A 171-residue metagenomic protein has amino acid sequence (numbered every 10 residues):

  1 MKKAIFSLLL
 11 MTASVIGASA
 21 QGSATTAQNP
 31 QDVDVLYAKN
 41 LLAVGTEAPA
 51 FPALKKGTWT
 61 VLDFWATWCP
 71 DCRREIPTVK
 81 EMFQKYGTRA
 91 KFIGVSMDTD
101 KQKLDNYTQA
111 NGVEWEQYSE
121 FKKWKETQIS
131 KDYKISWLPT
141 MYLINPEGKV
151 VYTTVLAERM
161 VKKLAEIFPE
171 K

Functional and structural regions predicted by a protein language model:
M1-A27: Bacterial Sec-dependent N-terminal signal peptides
S23-K56: N-terminal "domain-start" segment that seeds a small globular fold
T58-T60, F64-W68, W137: Short pre-active-site segment immediately N-terminal to redox-active cysteine/selenocysteine motifs in thiol-based
L62, I93-V95, Y142: Conserved hydrophobic packing residues within short motifs/helices of P-loop NTPase cores of ABC-family ATPases
F64-E81: Conserved redox-active cysteine motifs that mediate thiol-disulfide chemistry, especially di-cysteine Cys-X(1-2)-Cys
I76-K80, K101-D105, S130, V161-L164: Extracytoplasmic/secreted envelope proteins and their assembly/folding machinery, especially bacterial periplasmic
M82-K125, I135-L138: Conserved segment of the thioredoxin-like fold in thiol-based oxidoreductases
V113, F121-I167: Thiol/disulfide oxidoreductase modules built on the thioredoxin-like
